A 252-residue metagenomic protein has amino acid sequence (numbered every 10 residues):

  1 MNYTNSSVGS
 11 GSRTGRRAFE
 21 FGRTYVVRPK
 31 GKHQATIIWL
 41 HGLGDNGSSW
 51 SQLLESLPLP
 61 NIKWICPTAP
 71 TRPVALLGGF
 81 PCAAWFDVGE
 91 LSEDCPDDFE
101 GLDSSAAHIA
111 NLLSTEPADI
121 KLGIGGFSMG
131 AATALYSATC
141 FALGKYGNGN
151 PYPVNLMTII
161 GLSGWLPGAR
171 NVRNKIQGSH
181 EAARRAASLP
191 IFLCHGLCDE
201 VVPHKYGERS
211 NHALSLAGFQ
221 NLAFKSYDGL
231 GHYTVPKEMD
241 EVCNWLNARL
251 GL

Functional and structural regions predicted by a protein language model:
N2-G123: Serine-hydrolase catalytic machinery in alpha/beta-hydrolase-like enzymes
R28-K30, N148-L252: The feature captures the conserved acid-bearing segment of alpha/beta-hydrolase catalytic domains
W39-L40, G125, L162, C194: Short hydrophobic segments within beta-strands
G42-D45, P70, S128, W165 (+1 more regions): Active-site glycine-rich loops that stabilize anionic/oxyanionic intermediates across multiple enzyme folds
Q52, Y136-C140: Active-site signature of alpha/beta-hydrolase-fold catalytic machinery across serine- and Asp/Cys-nucleophile hydrolases
L57, F141-K145: Active-site catalytic pocket residues across diverse enzymes, especially alpha/beta-hydrolases
G126-G130, A134: Gly/Ala-rich beta-loop-alpha elbow adjacent to hydrolase catalytic centers
T133-S137, K145, R170: Hydrolases whose catalytic domains are alpha/beta-hydrolase-1, hotdog thioesterase, or metallo-beta-lactamase-like
